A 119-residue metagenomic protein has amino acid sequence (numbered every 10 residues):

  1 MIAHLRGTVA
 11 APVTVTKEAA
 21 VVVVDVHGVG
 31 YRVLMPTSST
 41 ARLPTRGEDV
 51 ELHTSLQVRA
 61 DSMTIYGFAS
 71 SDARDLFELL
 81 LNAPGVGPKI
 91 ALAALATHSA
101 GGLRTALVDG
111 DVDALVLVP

Functional and structural regions predicted by a protein language model:
M1-N82, P88, A93: Structure-specific DNA junction-binding interface
L95-P119: Helix-termination/interfacial motifs at the ends of transmembrane alpha-helices
